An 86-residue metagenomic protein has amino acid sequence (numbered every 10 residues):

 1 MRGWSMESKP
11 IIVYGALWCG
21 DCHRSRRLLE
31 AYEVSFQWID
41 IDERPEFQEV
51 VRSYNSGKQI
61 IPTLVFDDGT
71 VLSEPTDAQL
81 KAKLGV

Functional and structural regions predicted by a protein language model:
R2-Y32: Local sequence-structure signature of Cys/Sec-based thiol-disulfide redox active-site neighborhoods
S35: Residue-level detector of anion-binding/catalytic polar loops
I41-K58, G85: Thioredoxin-like thiol-disulfide oxidoreductase module
S53-S73: Short, structured active-site "lid" loops
F66-V86: Non-catalytic, surface beta->alpha helical segment in thiol-disulfide oxidoreductase systems
